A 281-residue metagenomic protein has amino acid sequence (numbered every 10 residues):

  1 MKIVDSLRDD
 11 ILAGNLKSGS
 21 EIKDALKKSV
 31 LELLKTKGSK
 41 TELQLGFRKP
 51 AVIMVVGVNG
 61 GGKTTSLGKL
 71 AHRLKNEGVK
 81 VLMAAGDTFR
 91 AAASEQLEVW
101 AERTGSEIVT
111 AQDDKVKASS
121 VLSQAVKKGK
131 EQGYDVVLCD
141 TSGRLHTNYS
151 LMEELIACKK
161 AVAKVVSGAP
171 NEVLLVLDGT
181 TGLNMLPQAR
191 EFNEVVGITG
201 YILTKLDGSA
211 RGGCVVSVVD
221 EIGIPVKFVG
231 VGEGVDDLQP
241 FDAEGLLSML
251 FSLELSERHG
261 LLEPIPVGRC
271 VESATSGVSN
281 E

Functional and structural regions predicted by a protein language model:
M1-G86, A93-D114, S119-K130, Y134-C139: Primarily NTPase-proximal linker/entry elements flanking Walker-type ATP/GTP-binding cores
V58, A84-D87, D140, V173 (+2 more regions): Residue-level signature of catalytic and energy-coupling elements of molecular machines, predominantly ATP/GTP-dependent
K117-Q132, H146-L255: Conserved catalytic-core segment of NTP-binding enzymes
S142-R144: Short glycine-rich anion-binding loops that position phosphate/pyrophosphate groups of nucleotides and phosphorylated
E263-P266, V278: N-terminal amphipathic/hydrophobic targeting modules at extreme N-termini, encompassing cleavable Sec/SRP-type signal
S273-T275: Intrinsic disorder
